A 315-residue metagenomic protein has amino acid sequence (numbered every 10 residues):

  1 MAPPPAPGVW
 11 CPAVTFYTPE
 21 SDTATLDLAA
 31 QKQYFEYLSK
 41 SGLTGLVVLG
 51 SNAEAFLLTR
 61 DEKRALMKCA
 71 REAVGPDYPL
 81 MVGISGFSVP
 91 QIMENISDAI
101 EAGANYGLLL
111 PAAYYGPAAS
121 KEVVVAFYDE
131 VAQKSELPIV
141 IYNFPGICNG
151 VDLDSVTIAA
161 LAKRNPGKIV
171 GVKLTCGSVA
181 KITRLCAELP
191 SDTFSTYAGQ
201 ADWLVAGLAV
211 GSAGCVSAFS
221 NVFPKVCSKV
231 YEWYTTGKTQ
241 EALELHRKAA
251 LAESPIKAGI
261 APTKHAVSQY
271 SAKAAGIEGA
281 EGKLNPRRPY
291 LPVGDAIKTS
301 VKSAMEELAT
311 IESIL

Functional and structural regions predicted by a protein language model:
M1-P4, S313-L315: Basic/polar N-terminal segments that are highly enriched at the extreme N-terminus, encompassing both cleavable
A2-D152: Active-site beta->alpha loop and helix N-cap motifs at the rims of alpha/beta catalytic domains
A2-P4, R164, S271: Short, conserved catalytic or adaptor-binding loops enriched in Gly and charged residues
Q31, K63, M67, I92 (+6 more regions): A general structural signal for well-ordered alpha-helical segments in protein cores
K32-F35, M67, I96, C186 (+3 more regions): A generic alpha-helix structural signal
S41, A65, C69-V74, D98 (+9 more regions): Alpha-helical structural signal in soluble globular domains
Q133-L137, P145-K257: Catalytic alpha/beta core domains of metabolic enzymes, predominantly
A206-L315: Structured C-terminal cap/extension of enzyme domains
